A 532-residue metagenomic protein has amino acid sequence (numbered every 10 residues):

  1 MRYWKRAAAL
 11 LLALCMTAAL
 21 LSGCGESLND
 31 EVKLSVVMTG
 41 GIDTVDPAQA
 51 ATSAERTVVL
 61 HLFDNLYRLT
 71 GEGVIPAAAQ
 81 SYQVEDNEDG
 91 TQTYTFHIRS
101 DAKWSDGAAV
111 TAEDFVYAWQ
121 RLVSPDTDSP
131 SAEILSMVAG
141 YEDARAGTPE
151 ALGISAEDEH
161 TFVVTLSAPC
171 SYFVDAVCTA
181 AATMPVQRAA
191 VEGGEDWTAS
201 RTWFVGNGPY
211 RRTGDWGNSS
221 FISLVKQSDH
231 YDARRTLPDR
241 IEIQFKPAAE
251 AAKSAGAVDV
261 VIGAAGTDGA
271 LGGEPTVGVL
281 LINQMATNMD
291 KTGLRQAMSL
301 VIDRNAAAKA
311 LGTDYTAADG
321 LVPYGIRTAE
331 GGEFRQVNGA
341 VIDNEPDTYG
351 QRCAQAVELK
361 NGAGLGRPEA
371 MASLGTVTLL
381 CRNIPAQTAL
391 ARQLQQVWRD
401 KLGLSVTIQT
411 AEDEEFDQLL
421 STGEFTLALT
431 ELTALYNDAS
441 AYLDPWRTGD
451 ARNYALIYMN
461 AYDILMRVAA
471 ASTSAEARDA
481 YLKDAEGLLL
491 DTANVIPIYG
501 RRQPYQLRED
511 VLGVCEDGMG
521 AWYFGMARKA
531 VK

Functional and structural regions predicted by a protein language model:
V37-D89, V205: N-terminal lobe/hinge region of extracytoplasmic solute-binding protein
S81-I134, V163, N288-D290: Aromatic- and charge-enriched surface segment that lines or borders ligand/interaction sites
T111-A118, E159-V163, D239-R240, P275-Y324 (+3 more regions): Alpha-helical secondary-structure segments
P149, L166-R240: Gly/Pro-rich hinge or "lid" segments in bacterial periplasmic/extracellular proteins
T213-V225, R240-A286, N305-L311, T316: Extracellular/periplasmic solute-recognition and catalytic clefts
G217-S219, Y349-C353, L359-A434: Ligand/substrate-recognition segments at binding pockets and active sites
V301-G332, P385-Q395, L420-K532: Detector for C-terminal structural segments
Y315-A363, P385-T388: Structural transition elements
